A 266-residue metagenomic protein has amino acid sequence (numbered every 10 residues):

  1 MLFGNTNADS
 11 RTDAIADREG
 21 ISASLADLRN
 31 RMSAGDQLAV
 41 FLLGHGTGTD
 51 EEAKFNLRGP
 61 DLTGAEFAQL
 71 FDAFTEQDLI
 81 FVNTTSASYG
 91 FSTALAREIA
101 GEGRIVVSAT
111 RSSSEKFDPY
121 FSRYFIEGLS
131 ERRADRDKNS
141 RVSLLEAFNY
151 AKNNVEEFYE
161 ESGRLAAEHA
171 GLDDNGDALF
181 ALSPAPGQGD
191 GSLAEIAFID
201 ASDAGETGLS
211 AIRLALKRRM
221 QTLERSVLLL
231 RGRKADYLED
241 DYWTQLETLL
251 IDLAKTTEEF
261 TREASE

Functional and structural regions predicted by a protein language model:
M1-E266: Cysteine endopeptidase catalytic domains of the caspase/legumain-like
